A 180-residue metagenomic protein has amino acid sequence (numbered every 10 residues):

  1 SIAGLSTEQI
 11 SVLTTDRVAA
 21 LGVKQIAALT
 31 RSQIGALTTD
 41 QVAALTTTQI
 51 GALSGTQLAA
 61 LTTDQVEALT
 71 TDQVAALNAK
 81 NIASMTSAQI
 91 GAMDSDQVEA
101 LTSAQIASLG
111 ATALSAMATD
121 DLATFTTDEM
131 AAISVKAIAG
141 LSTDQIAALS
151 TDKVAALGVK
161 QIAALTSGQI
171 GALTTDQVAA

Functional and structural regions predicted by a protein language model:
S1-A180: General marker for long, soluble alpha-helical cores
